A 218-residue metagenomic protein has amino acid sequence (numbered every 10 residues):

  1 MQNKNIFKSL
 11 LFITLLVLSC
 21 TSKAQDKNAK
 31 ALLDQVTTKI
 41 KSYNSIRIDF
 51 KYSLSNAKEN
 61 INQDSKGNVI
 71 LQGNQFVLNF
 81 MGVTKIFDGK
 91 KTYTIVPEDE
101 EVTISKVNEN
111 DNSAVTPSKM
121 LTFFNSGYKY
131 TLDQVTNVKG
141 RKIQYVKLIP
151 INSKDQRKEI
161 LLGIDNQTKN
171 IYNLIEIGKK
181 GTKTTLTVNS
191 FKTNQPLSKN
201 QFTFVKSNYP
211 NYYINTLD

Functional and structural regions predicted by a protein language model:
M1-A29: Bacterial Sec-dependent N-terminal signal peptides
Q25-Q35, K41-S45, D49-L54, N62 (+4 more regions): Flexible, processing/modification-adjacent segments and terminal tails in exported/periplasmic/extracellular proteins
D64, G73, F80, R157-E159 (+1 more regions): Short beta-strand-initiation
K66-A114, T184-T185: An acidic-aromatic
T131-Y209, I214-L217: Gly/Pro-enriched, hydrophobic low-complexity segments that function as extracytoplasmic propeptides/linkers
